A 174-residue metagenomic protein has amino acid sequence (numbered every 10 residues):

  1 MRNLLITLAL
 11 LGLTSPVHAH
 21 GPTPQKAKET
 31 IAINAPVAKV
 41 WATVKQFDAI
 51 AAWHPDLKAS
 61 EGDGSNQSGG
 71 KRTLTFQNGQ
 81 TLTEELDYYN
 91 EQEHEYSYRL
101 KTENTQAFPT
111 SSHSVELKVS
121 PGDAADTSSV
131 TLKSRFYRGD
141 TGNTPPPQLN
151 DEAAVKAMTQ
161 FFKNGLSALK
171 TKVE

Functional and structural regions predicted by a protein language model:
M1-L4: Positively charged n-region of N-terminal signal peptides that target proteins for export
L10-L11: Short, linear, compositionally biased motifs with a strong N-terminal bias
T14-P16: N-terminal signal peptide c-region/cleavage motif recognized by signal peptidases
A19-G64: Hydrophobic ligand-binding cavity/cleft-lining segments
Q25-E29, H94, L117: Small-molecule pocket liners
P36, T43-Q46, L82, A154 (+1 more regions): Stable alpha-helical elements in mature extracytoplasmic
A52, E61-F108, S112, G122 (+3 more regions): Glycine-rich portal/gate segments that line the openings of hydrophobic small-molecule binding cavities
E103-Q160: Beta-strand/loop substructures that line and gate deep hydrophobic ligand-binding cavities in soluble
